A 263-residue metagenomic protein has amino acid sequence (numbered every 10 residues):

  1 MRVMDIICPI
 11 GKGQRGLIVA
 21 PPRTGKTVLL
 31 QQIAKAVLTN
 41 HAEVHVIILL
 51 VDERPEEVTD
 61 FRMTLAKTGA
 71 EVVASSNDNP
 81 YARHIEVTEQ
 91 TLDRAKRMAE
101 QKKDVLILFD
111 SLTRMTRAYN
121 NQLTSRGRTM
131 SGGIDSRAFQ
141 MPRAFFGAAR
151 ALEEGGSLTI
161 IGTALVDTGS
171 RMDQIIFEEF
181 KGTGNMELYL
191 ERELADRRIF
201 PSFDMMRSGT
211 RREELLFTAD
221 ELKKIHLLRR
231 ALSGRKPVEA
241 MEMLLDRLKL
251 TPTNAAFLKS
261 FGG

Functional and structural regions predicted by a protein language model:
M1-I18, T24: P-loop NTP-binding catalytic core
G16, T24-T27, Q31-G263: P-loop NTPase catalytic core
